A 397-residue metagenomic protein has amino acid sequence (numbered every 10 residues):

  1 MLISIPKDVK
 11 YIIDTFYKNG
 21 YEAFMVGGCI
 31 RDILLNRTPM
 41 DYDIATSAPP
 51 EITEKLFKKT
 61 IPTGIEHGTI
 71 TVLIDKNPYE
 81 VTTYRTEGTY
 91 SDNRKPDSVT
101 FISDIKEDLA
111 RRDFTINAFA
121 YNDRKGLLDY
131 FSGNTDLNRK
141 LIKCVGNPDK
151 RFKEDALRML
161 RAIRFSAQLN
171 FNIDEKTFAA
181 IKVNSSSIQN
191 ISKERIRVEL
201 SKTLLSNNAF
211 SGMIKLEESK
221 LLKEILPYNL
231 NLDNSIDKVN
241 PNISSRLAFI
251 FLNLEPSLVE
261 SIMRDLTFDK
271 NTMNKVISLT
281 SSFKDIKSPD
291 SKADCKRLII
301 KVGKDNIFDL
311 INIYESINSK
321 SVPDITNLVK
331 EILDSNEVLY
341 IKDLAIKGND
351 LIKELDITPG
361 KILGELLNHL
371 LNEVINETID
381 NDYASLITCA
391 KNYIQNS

Functional and structural regions predicted by a protein language model:
M1-S397: Catalytic cores of the polymerase beta-like nucleotidyltransferase superfamily and closely associated nucleotide
